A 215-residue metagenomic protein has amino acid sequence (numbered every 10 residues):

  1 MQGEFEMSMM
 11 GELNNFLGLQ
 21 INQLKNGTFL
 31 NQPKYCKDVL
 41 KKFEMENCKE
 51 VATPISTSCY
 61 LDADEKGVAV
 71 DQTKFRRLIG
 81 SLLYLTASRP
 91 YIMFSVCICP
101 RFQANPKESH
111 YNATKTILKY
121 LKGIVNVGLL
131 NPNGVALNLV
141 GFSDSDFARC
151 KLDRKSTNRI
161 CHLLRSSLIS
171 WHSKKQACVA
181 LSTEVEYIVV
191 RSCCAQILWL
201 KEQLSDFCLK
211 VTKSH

Functional and structural regions predicted by a protein language model:
M1-T28, Q32-K37, E46: Acidic, low-complexity central loop/insert segments
K25, N31, Y35-H215: Divalent metal-binding acidic/histidine catalytic loops
